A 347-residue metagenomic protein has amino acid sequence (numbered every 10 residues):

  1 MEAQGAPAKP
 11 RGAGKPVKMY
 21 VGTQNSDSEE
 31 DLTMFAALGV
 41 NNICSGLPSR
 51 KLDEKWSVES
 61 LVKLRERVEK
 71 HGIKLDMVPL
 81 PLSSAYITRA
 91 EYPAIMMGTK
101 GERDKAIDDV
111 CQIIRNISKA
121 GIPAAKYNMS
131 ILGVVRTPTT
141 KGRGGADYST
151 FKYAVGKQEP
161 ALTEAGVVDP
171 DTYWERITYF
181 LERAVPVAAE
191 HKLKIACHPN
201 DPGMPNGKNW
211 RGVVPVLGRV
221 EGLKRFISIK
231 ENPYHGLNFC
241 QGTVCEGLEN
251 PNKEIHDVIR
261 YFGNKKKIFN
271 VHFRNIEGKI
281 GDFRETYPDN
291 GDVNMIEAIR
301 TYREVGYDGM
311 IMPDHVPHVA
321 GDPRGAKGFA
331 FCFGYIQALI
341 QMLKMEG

Functional and structural regions predicted by a protein language model:
M1, S26-E29, R50, K100: An N-terminal assembly and electron-transfer interface module characteristic of large anaerobic redox and radical
E2-G14, K18, M34, E69 (+8 more regions): Histidine-acidic metal/acid-base catalytic patches
A3-Q4, N42, E59: Non-catalytic terminal accessory/regulatory regions of metabolic enzymes
M19-T23: Short, hydrophobic/glycine-enriched beta-strand segments
N25-D27, S49, P79-S84, M129-G133 (+4 more regions): Active-site-proximal loop/turn and secondary-structure-junction residues that shape catalytic pockets, frequently
N25-P48, R67-H71, K119-A124: Catalytic domains of carbohydrate-active enzymes, especially glycoside hydrolases
V40-G46, V78-L80, Y127, C197 (+2 more regions): Non-cysteine beta-strand/loop elements that form the S-adenosyl-L-methionine
S49-T178, E182, A189-E190: Structural motif corresponding to the early beta-alpha repeats
